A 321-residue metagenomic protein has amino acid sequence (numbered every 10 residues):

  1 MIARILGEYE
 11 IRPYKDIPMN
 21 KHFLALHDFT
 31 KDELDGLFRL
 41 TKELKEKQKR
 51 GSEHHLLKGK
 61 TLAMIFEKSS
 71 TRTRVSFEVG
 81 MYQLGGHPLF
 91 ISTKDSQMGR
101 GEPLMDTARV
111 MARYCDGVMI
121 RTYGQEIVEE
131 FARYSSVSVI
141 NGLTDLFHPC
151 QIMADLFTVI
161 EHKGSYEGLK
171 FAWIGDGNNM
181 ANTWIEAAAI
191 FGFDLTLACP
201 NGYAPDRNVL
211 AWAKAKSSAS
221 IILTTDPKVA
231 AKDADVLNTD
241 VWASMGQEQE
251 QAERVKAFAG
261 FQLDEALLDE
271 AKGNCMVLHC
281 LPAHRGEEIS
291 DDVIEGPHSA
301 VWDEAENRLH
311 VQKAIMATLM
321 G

Functional and structural regions predicted by a protein language model:
Y14-V75, V79: Positively charged, low-complexity intrinsically disordered leader regions
G51, H55-I160, R285: Phosphate/diphosphate ligand-binding glycine-rich loop within oxidoreductases
E67-V79, K163-T239: Glycine-rich phosphate/diphosphate-binding loop of Rossmann-like nucleotide-binding domains
L84, Y114, Y134-S136, F191 (+3 more regions): Short, structured coil segments at secondary-structure junctions
K214-D292: Rossmann-like adenosine-cofactor binding region
N274-C275, L281-G321: Adenosine-phosphate binding glycine-rich loop
